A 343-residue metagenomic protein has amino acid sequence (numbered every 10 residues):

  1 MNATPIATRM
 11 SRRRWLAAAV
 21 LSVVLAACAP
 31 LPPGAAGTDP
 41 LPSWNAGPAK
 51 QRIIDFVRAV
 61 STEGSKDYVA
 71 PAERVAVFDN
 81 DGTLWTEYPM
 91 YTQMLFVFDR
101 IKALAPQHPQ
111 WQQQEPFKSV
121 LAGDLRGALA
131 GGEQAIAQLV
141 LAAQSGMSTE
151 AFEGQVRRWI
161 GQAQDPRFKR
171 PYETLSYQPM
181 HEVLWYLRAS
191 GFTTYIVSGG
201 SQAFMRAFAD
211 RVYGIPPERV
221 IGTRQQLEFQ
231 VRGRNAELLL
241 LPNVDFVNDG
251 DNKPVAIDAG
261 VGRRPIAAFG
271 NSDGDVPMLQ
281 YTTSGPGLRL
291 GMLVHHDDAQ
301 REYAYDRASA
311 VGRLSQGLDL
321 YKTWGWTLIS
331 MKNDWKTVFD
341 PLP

Functional and structural regions predicted by a protein language model:
N2-V20: N-terminal secretory signal peptides and thylakoid transit peptides that target proteins across membranes
L25-A27: C-terminal motif of bacterial Sec signal peptides marking the signal peptidase cleavage site
P32-W44, P48-I54, R58, E73 (+1 more regions): C-terminal cap/substrate-recognition subdomain and adjoining C-terminal extension of metal-dependent phosphatase-like
F56-V75, Y88-P89: N-terminal carbohydrate-binding/catalytic regions of secreted carbohydrate-active enzymes
R74-P89, L279: Asp-based phosphoryl-transfer active-site loop
W85-E87, G127, G214, E218: Secretory-pathway/luminal and periplasmic proteins that interact with or process carbohydrate-rich
E87-M90, L95-F98, A207-F208, Y281: Short, solvent-exposed loop/turn and secondary-structure capping segments
M90, L95-T174, Q178: A metal-dependent, Asp-based hydrolase signature
